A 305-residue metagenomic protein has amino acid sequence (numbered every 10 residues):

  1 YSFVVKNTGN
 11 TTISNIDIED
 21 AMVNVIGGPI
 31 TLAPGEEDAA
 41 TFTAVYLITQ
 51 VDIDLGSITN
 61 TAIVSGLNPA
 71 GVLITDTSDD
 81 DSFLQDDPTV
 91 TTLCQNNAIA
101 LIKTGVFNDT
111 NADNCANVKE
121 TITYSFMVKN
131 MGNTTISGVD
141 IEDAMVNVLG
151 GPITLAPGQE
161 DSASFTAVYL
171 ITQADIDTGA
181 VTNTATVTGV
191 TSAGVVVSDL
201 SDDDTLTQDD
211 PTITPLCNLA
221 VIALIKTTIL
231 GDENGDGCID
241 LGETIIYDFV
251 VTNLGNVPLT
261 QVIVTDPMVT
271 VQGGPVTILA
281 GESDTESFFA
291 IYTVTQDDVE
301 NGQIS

Functional and structural regions predicted by a protein language model:
Y1-S305: Exported/extracytosolic protein signature
